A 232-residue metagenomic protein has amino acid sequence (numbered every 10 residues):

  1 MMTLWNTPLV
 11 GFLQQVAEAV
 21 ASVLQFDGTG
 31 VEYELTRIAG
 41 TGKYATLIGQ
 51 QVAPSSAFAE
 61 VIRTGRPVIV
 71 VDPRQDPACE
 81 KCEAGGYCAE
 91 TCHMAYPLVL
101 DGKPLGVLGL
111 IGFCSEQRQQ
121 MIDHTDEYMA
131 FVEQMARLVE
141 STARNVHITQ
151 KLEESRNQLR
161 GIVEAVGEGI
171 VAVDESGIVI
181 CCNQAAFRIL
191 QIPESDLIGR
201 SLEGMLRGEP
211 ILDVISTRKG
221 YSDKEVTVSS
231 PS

Functional and structural regions predicted by a protein language model:
M2-E90, I178-I198: Structured interaction and signal-relay segments at domain junctions
M2-F12, E127, L138-I162: Short, charged amphipathic alpha-helical "coupling" segments at sensory-output junctions in signaling proteins
A21, I162-V163: PAS/LOV-family sensory domains
L24, A165-V166: C-terminal helix caps at helix-to-loop junctions of PAS-family sensory domains and analogous signal-transducing helical
T29, V171-A172: Conserved beta-strand cores of small sensory beta-sandwich domains that regulate signal transduction, primarily PAS/PAC
A57-F58, S195-P231: Terminal output helix/cap of sensory domains in signal transduction proteins
T91-D101: A short, aliphatic-rich beta-strand micro-motif
Q119-E140: Amphipathic alpha-helical "output/dimerization" segments
